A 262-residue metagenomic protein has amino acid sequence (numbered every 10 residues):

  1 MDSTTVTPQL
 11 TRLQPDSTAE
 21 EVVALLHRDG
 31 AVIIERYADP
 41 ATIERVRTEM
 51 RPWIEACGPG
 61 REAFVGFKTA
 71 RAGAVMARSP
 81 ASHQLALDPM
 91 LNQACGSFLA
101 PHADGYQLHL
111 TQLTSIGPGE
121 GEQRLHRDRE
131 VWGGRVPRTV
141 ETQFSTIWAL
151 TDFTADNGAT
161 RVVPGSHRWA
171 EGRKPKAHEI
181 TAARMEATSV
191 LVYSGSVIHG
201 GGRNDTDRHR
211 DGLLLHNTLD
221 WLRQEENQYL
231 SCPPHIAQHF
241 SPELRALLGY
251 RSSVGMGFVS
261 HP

Functional and structural regions predicted by a protein language model:
D2-R28, E35-L125, E130-W132: Non-heme Fe(II)-dependent double-stranded beta-helix
I33-I34, W148, L191-Y193: Short hydrophobic-aromatic micro-motifs
R71, R78, H109, T142-F144 (+3 more regions): Residues that flank catalytic or metal-binding motifs in active/ligand-binding sites
L110-L113, T146-W148, L213-N217: A structural signal for short, well-ordered beta-strand segments
L113-S115, D152-F153, S196-V197: Short Ser/Thr-interspersed hydrophobic loop/turn segments at strand-loop and sheet-helix junctions that line or gate
P118-M185, L222-C232: Catalytic core of non-heme Fe(II) oxygenases with the double-stranded beta-helix
W169-I198, G202-P262: Conserved double-stranded beta-helix
